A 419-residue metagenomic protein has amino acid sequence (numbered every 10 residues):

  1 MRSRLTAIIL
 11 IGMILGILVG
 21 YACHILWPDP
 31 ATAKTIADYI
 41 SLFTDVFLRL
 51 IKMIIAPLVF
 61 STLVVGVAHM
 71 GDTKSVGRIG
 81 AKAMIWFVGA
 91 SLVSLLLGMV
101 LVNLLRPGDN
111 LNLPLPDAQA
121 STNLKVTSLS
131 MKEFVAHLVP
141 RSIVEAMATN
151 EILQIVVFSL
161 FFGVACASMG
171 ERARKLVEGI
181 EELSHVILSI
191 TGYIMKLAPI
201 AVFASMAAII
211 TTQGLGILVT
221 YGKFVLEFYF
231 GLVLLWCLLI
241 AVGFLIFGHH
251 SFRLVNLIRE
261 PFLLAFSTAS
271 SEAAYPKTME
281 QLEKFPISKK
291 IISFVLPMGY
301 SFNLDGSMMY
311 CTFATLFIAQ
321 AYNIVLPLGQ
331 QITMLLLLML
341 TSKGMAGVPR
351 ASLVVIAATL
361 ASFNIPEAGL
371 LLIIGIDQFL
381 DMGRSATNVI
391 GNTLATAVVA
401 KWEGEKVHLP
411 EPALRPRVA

Functional and structural regions predicted by a protein language model:
R2, T6-L10, I17-A22, D29 (+5 more regions): Signature of multi-pass transmembrane helix bundles
T32-Y39, G77, G179, L215-K223 (+3 more regions): Membrane-water interface of transmembrane alpha-helices in multipass transporters/channels
V46, L63-V64, A83-V88, F161-V164 (+8 more regions): Transmembrane helix-bundle signature of multi-pass membrane transporters/permeases
A68-S75, N110, M169-R174, E182 (+6 more regions): Juxtamembrane helix-boundary/capping and inter-helix hinge elements in multi-pass membrane proteins
K74-K82, S189-K196, K284-Y300, L328-G329 (+2 more regions): Membrane-interface alpha-helices at helix entry/exit sites of multi-pass transporters
G89-P114, E227-E260, L264, S271-A274 (+5 more regions): Transmembrane alpha-helices that form the ion-translocation and gating core of multi-pass ion transport proteins
L257-C311, L338-L353, I376-F379, G383-V398: Alpha-helical membrane segments and immediately flanking helix-loop junctions that form or couple to the substrate/ion
T312-A419: Transmembrane alpha-helical segments and their short flanking loops that form helix-hairpins/helix-helix interfaces
